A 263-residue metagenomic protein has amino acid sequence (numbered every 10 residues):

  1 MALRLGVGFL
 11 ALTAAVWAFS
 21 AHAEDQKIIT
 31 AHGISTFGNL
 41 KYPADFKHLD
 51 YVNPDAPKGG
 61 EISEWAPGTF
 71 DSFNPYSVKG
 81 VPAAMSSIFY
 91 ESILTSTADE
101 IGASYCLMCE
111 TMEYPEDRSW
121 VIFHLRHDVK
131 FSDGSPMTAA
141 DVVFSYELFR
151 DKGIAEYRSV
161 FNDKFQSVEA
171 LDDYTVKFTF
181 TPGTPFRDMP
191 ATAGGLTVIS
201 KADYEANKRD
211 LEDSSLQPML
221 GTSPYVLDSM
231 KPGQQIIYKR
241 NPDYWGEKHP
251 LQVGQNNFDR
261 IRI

Functional and structural regions predicted by a protein language model:
G6-W17: Bacterial N-terminal signal peptides
W17-A23: Sec/Tat signal peptide C-region and signal peptidase I cleavage site
D25-D117, E147, L220-T222: N-terminal lobe/hinge region of extracytoplasmic solute-binding protein
V52, V78-M85, T111-A155, E169-L171 (+1 more regions): Aromatic- and charge-enriched surface segment that lines or borders ligand/interaction sites
D55-G59, M112-D117, E169-D172, P218-M219 (+2 more regions): Extracellular/periplasmic catalytic domains that process cell-envelope and extracellular macromolecules
T69, F89-G102, A193-R260: Gly/Pro-rich hinge or "lid" segments in bacterial periplasmic/extracellular proteins
H124, S159-N207, P224-K231: Surface-exposed binding/hinge segments that line and control ligand-binding clefts or catalytic entry sites
K130-S132, K152, V176, T184-D188 (+1 more regions): Short beta-strands and strand-coil junctions in structured, solvent-facing domains, enriched
